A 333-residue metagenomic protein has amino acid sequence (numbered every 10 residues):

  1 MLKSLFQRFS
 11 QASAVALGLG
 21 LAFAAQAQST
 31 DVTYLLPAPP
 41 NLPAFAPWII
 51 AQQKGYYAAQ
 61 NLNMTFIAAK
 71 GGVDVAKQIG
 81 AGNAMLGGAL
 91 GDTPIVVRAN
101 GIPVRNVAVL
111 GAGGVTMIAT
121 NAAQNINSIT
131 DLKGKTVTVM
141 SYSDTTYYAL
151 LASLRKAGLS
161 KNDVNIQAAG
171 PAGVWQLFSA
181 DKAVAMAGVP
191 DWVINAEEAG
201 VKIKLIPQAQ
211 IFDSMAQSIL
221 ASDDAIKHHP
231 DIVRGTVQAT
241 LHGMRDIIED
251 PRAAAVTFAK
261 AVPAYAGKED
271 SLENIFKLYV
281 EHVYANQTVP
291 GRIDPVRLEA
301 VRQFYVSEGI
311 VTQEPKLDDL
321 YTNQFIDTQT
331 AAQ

Functional and structural regions predicted by a protein language model:
L2-S13: Bacterial N-terminal signal peptides that target proteins for export
L21-A27: Sec/Tat signal peptide C-region and signal peptidase I cleavage site
Q28-L177, V184-D191, K204-A209, D213: Short, glycine-/small- and polar/acidic-enriched structural segments that line small-molecule recognition paths
I50, T116-I126, A216-D231, N286: A bilobed periplasmic-binding-protein/Venus flytrap-type ligand-binding module shared by bacterial periplasmic
N106, I166, I247, P251-T257 (+1 more regions): Surface-exposed patches in mature extracellular/periplasmic domains of secreted proteins
G200-V201, A261: N-terminal secretory/targeting leader peptides
H228-I310: Secondary-structure end/capping motifs
L298-Q333: Conserved C-terminal helix/tail region of periplasmic/extracytoplasmic solute-binding proteins
